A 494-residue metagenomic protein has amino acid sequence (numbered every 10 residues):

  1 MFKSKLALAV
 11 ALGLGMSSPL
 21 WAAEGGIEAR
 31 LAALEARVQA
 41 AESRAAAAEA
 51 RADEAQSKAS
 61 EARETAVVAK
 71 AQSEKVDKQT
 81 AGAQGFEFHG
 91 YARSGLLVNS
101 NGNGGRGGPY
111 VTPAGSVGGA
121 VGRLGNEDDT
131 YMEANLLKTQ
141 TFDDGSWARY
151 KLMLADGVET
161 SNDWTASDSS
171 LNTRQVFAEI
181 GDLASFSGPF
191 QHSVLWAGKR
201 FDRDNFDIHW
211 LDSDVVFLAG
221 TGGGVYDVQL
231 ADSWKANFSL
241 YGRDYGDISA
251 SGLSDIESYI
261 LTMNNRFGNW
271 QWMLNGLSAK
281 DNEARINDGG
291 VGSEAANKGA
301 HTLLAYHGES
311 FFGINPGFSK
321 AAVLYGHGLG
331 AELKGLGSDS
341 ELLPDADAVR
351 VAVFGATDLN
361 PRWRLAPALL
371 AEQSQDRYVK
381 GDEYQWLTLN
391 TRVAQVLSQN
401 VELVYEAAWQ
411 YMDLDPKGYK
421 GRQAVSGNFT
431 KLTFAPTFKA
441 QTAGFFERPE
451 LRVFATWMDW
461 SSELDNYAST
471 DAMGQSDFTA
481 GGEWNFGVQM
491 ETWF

Functional and structural regions predicted by a protein language model:
M1-A7: Bacterial N-terminal signal peptides that target proteins for export
A9-S17: Bacterial N-terminal signal peptides
S18-A22: Sec/Tat signal peptide C-region and signal peptidase I cleavage site
A23-S187, V228-L230, A356, N390-L403 (+1 more regions): Beta-barrel outer-membrane channel/assembly domains of diderm bacteria
H89-L97, K151-A155, W196-R200, N237-R243 (+7 more regions): Transmembrane beta-strands of outer-membrane beta-barrel proteins
L96-G104, F142, V158-N162, A184-F186 (+10 more regions): Gram-negative outer-membrane beta-barrel proteins
N101-L124, N162-F177, S185-V291, D471-S476: Surface-exposed coil loops of outer-membrane beta-barrel proteins
V228, S233-N237, S254, Y259-A440 (+2 more regions): Detector for outer-membrane/organellar transmembrane beta-barrel domains, recognizing the amphipathic beta-strand
